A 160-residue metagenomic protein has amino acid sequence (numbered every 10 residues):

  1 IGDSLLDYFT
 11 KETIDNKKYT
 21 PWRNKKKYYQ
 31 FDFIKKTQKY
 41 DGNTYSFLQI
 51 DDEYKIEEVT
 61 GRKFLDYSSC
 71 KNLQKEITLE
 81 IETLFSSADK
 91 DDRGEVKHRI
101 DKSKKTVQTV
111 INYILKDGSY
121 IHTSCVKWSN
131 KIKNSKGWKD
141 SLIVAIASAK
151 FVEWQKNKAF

Functional and structural regions predicted by a protein language model:
I1-K27, E58-F160: Non-cytosolic coordination micro-motifs
T13-D52: N-terminal, post-signal-peptide region of Sec/Tat-exported proteins
Y54-I56: Extracytoplasmic
